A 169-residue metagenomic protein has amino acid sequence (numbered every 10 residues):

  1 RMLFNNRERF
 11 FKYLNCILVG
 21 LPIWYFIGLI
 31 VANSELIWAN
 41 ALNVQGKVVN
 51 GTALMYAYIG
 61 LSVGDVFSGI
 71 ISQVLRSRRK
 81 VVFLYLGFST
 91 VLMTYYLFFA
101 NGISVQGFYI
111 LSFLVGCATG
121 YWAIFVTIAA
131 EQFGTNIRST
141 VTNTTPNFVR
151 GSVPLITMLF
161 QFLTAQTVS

Functional and structural regions predicted by a protein language model:
E8-S62, V153-T157: Extracytoplasmic gate region of multi-pass secondary transporters
W38-A39, I71-S72, F160-V168: Interfacial helix-cap and linker-helix signal at transmembrane-aqueous boundaries of multi-pass secondary transporters
G64-S77: Helix-to-loop junctions at the C-terminal end of transmembrane segments in multipass secondary transporters
V74-G87: Cytoplasmic membrane-interface "Motif A"-like loop-to-helix N-cap segments of 12-TM Major Facilitator Superfamily
G87-G102: C-terminal ends and interior cores of transmembrane alpha-helices in multi-pass membrane transporters/permeases
V105-G120: Hydrophobic core of transmembrane alpha-helices in multi-pass small-molecule transporters, especially MFS/SLC-type
G120-F133: Intracellular juxtamembrane helix-capping segments at the cytosolic ends of symmetry-related transmembrane helices
A130-Q166: A late C-terminal transmembrane helix in Major Facilitator Superfamily
